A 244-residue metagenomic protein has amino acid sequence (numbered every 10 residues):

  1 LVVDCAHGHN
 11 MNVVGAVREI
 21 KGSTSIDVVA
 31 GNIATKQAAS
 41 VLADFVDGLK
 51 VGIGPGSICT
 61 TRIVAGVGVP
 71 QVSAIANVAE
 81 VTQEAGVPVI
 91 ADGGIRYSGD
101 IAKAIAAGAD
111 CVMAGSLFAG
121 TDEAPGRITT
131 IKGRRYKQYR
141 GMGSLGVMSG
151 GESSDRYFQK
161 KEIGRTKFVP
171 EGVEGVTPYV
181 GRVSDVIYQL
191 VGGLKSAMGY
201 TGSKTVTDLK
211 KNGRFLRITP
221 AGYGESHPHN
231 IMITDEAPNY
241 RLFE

Functional and structural regions predicted by a protein language model:
L1-V3, V28-G31, L49-V51, V89-D92 (+1 more regions): Hydrophobic faces of well-ordered beta-strands that scaffold small-molecule active sites in alpha/beta enzyme cores
D4, G8, R182-D185: Short, surface-exposed alpha-helical recognition segments that flank or form part of ligand/macromolecule-binding
C5-D27, I33-L42, I58-A79, E123-I131: Active-site-adjacent beta->alpha loops and helix N-cap segments on the catalytic face of soluble alpha/beta enzymes
C5-G8, I33-K36, I53-G56, G94-I95 (+2 more regions): Short, ordered loop/turn segments at secondary-structure junctions
V13-A16, V51-G56, K167-V173, V183-S184: Short amphipathic alpha-helical segments, especially helix-boundary/capping motifs
S25, G66-A91, I95-E244: Alpha/beta catalytic cores of nucleotide-metabolism and tRNA/nucleoside-modifying enzymes
L42-I53, G108-V112: Structural recognition of alpha->loop->beta junctions
